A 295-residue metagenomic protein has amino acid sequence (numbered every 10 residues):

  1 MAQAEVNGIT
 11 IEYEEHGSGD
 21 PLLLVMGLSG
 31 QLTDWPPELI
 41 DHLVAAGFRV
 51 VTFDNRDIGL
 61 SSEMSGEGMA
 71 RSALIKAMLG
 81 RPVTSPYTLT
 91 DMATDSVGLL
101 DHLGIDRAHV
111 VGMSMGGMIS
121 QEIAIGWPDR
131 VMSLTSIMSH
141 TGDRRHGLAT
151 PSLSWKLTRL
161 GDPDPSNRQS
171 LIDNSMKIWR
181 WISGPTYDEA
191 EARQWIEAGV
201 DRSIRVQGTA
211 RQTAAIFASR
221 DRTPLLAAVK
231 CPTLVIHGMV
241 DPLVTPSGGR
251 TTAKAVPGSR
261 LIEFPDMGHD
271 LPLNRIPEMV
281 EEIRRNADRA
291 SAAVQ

Functional and structural regions predicted by a protein language model:
I9-L79: Conserved HGGG/HGGXW glycine-rich cap/lid loop of the alpha/beta-hydrolase fold
P86, T90-A108: Conserved acidic catalytic loop of the alpha/beta-hydrolase fold
D106-H146: Conserved hydrolase catalytic core segment
L134-P165: Flexible "cap/lid" loop of the alpha/beta hydrolase fold
R168-A210: Conserved alpha/beta-hydrolase catalytic His-Asp/Glu region
V229, V235-H237: Short beta-strand/loop motif that positions the catalytic acidic residue of the alpha/beta-hydrolase fold
V240-V244: Acidic catalytic loop of the alpha/beta-hydrolase fold
S259-Q295: Catalytic active-site module of serine/aspartate enzymes centered on a nucleophile-bearing elbow/loop
